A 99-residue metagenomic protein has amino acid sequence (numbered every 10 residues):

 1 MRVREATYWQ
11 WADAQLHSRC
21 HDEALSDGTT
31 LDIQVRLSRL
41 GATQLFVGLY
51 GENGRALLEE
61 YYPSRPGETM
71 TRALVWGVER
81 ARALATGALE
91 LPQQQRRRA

Functional and structural regions predicted by a protein language model:
M1-T30: Negatively charged, low-complexity tracts enriched in Asp/Glu with abundant Ser/Thr
E5-A6, G41-T43, G67, G87: A structural signal for the main folded, soluble domain(s) of proteins
L25, G51, T69: Short, acidic, Ser/Thr-enriched surface-loop or helix-capping motifs
T29-Y61: A short, structured beta-strand/loop element
L58-R72: A short, exposed loop/beta-hairpin motif centered on an aromatic-Gly-Thr core
E68-A85: A short, charged, amphipathic alpha-helix used as a generic interaction element across diverse proteins
L91-A99: Intrinsically disordered, low-complexity charged/polar segments
